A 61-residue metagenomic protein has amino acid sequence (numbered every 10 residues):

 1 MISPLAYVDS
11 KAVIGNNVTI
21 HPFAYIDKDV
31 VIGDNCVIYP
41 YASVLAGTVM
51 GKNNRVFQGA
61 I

Functional and structural regions predicted by a protein language model:
M1-L5: Short, basic phosphate-binding NTP loop
A6, A12, N17-I20, A24 (+6 more regions): A structural motif detector for beta-strand N-caps
